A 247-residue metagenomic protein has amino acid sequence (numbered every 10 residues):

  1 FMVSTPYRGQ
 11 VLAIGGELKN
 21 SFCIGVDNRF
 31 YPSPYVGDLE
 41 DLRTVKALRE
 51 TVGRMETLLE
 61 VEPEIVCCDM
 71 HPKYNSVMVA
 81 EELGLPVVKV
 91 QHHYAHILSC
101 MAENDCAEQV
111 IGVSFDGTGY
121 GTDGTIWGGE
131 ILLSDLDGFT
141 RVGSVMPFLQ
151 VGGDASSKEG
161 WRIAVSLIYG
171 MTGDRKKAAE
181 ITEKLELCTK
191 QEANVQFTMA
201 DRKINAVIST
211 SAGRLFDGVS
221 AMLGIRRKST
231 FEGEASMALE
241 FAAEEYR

Functional and structural regions predicted by a protein language model:
F1-R247: Short acidic/glycine-rich loops and adjacent helix/strand connectors that line catalytic pockets where negatively
